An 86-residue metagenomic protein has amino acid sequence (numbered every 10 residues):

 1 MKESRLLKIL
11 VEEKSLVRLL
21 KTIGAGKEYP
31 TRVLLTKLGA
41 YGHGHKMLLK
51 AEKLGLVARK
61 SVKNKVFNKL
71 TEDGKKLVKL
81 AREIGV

Functional and structural regions predicted by a protein language model:
M1-L19: Short alpha-helical segments that sit at the start of domains
V11, K21-A25, G39, R82: Short, locally clustered residues in the helix-turn-helix/winged-helix DNA-binding domain
L19-L20, L48, L56, L70: Generic leucine side-chain signal with a strong bias for well-ordered alpha-helical environments
G26-K37: Short acidic, hydrophobic short linear motifs in intrinsically disordered regions
L38-L54: Short amphipathic alpha-helical interaction segments
E52-V62: A short, conserved structural fragment
N64-T71: Minor-groove-contacting beta-hairpin "wing" of winged helix-turn-helix DNA-binding domains
G74-V86: Short, amphipathic alpha-helical interaction segments positioned at domain boundaries
